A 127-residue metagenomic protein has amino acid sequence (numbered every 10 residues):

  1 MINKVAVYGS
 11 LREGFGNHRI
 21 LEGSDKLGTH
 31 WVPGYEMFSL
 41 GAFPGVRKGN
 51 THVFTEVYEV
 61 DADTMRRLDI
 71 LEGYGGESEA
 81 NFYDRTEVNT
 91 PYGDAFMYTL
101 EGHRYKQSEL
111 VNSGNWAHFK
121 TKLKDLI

Functional and structural regions predicted by a protein language model:
M1-I127: Glycine-aromatic micro-motifs
